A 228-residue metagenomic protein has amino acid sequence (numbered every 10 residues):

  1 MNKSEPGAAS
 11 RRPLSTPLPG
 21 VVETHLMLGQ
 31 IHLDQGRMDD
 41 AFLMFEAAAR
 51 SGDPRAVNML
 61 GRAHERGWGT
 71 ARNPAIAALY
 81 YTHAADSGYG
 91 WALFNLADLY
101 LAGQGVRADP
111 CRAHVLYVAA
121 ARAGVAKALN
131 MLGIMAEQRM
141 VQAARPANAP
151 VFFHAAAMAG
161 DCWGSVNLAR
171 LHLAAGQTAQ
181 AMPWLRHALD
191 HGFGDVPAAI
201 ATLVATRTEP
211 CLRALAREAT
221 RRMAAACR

Functional and structural regions predicted by a protein language model:
M1-I31, Q35-G36: N-terminal leader/linker segments that initiate helical-solenoid repeat arrays
N2-L14, G192-R228: Terminal, low-structured helical/coil segments at or just beyond the last alpha-helical repeat
E5-A8, D34-M44, A71-Y80, R107-L116 (+3 more regions): Structural signature of tandem alpha-helical TPR/SEL1-like repeats, specifically the intra-repeat loop/turn
L14, A47-A48, T82-A84, V118-A120 (+2 more regions): Canonical positions in the second alpha-helix
G20-V21, S51-D53, R66-W68, S87-G90 (+6 more regions): Short helix-capping/linker turns of helical repeat alpha-solenoids
T24, A56, A92, A128 (+2 more regions): TPR alpha-solenoid repeat register
H25-H32, V57-R66, N95-A102, M131-Q138 (+2 more regions): Hydrophobic face of amphipathic alpha-helices that form TPR/SEL1-like repeat modules and related alpha-solenoid
A47-M59: Short, charge-rich amphipathic alpha-helical segments embedded in non-transmembrane helical bundles/solenoids
